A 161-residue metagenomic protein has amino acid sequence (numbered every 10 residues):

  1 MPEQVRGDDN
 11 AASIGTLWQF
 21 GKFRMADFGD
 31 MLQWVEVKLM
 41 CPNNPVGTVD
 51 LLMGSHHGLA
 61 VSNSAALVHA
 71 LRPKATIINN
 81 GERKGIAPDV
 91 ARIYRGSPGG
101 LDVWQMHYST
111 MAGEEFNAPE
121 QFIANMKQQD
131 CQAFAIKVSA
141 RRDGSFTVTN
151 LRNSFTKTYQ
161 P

Functional and structural regions predicted by a protein language model:
M1-L51, A124-P161: Core dinuclear metal-dependent hydrolase active-site scaffold
G7-A11, G29, Q33-Q129: Cap/insert and terminal regions of metallo-dependent hydrolase folds
